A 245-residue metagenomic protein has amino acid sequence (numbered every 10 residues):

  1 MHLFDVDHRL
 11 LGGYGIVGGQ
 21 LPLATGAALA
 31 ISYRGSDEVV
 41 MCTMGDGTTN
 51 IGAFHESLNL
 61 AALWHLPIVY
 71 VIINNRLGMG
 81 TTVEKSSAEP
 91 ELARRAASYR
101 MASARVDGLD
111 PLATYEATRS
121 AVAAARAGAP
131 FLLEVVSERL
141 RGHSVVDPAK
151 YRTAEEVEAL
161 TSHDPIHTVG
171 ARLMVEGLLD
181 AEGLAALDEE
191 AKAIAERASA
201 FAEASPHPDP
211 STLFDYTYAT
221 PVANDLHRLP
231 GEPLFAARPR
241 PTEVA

Functional and structural regions predicted by a protein language model:
M1-W64, T82-A88, A93-R100: Cofactor-binding active-site loop characterized by glycine-rich and histidine/acidic residues
D7, M44-N50, I72-G78, L109-L112 (+1 more regions): Acidic, glycine-rich active-site loops and adjacent beta-strand->loop/helix elements that engage anionic groups
S32-S36, A88-S120, S162-D188: Conserved thiamine diphosphate
E38-C42, I68, A129-L133: Generic beta-sheet signal
F54-S57, E116-A123: Glycine-rich, charged/polar anion/phosphate-binding loops that engage phosphate groups from diverse ligands
A62-I72: A glycine-rich helix N-cap at a beta->alpha junction
W64-L66, E84-R100, E134-V145, T161-P165: A glycine-rich, aromatic-flanked flexible loop/lid motif
A124-A245: Glycine/aspartate-rich loop-and-adjacent alpha/beta segment that forms the canonical ThDP
